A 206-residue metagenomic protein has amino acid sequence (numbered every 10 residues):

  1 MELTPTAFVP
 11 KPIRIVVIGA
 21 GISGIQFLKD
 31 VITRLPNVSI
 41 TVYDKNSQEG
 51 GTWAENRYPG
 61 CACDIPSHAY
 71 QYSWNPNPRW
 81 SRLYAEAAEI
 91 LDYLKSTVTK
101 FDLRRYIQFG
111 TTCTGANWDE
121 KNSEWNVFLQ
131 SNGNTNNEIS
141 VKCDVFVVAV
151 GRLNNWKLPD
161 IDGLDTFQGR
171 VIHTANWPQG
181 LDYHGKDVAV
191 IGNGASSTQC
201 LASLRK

Functional and structural regions predicted by a protein language model:
M1-I15, T33-V38, S123, I139 (+1 more regions): Extreme N-terminal leader/targeting segments of oxidoreductases
P10-V42, S197-R205: N-terminal Rossmann-like FAD-binding beta1-loop-alpha1 element of flavoenzymes
P12, G110, G185: Phosphate-coordination loops involved in phosphoryl transfer and adenosine-cofactor binding
R14, D144, K186: Conserved acidic residues
T41, Y106-G110, I172-H173: General small-molecule cofactor/ligand-binding pocket signal
K45-S96: Glycine-rich active-site loop/strand segments that organize a redox cofactor
Y72, P76-W80, E86, I90 (+1 more regions): Glycine-rich dinucleotide-binding loop and its adjacent helix/turn
S81-L153: Feature captures the FAD/FMN-dependent oxidoreductase FAD-binding
